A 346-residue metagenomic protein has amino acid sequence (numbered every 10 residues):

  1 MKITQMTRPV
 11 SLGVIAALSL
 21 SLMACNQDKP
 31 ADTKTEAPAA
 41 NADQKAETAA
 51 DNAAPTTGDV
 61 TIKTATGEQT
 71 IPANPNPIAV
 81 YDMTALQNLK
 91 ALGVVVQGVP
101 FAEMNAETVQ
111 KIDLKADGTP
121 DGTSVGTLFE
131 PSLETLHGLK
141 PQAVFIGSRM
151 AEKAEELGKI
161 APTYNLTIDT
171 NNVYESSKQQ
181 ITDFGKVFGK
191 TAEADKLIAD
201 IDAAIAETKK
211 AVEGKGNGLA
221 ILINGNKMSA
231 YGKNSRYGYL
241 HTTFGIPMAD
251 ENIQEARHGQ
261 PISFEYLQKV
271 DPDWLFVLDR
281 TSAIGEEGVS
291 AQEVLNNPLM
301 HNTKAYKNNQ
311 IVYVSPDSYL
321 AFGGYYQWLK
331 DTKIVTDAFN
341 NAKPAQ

Functional and structural regions predicted by a protein language model:
K2-V14, M23-Q87, A192-L219, S282-S290 (+3 more regions): Bacterial Sec-exported substrate-binding components of ABC uptake systems
T64-T66, S124-L133, Q254-I262: Short helix-initiation/N-cap motifs at beta->coil->alpha
A85-T135: A short, structured surface patch at a secondary-structure boundary
M104-T108, E152, T167-D183, G216-Y239 (+1 more regions): Extracytoplasmic ligand-binding site segments that recognize negatively charged/polar headgroups
N105, G232-Q260: Alpha-helical, coiled-coil/dimerization segments enriched in small aliphatic residues
L133, K140-I146, P162, L267 (+1 more regions): Proline-aspartate-enriched helix->loop->beta-strand connector
K186, D273-Q346: Structured C-terminal subdomain patch of bacterial secreted/periplasmic proteins
H258-R280: Ligand-binding pocket segment of bilobal, Venus flytrap-like solute-binding proteins
